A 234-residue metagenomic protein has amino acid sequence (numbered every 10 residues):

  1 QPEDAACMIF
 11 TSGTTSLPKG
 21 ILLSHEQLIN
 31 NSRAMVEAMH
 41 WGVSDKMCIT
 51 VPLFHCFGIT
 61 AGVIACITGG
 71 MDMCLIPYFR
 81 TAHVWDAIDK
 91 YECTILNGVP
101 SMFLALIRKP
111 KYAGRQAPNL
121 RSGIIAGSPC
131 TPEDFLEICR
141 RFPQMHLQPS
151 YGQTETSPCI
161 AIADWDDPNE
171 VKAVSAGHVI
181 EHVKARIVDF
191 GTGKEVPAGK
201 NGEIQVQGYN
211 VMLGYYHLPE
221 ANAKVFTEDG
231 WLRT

Functional and structural regions predicted by a protein language model:
Q1-F10, L17, H40-K46: Conserved pre-ATP/AMP-binding loop-to-beta segment of ANL
A6-N30: Conserved AMP-binding A3 loop
I9, A82-W85, Y112, A223: Short hydrophobic/charged patches on amphipathic alpha-helices used for structural packing and interfaces
T14, G70, G127, G152 (+1 more regions): Conserved G/P- and acidic residue-centered "switch" motifs that form tight phosphate/ATP-binding loops in soluble
I29-K46, L53-I95, K109: Conserved AMP-binding/adenylation subdomain of ANL enzymes
C93-G98, I107-V171, K184: Gly/Ser/Thr-rich phosphate-binding loop
K194-G199, E203-T234: Conserved ATP-binding/catalytic segment of the ANL
